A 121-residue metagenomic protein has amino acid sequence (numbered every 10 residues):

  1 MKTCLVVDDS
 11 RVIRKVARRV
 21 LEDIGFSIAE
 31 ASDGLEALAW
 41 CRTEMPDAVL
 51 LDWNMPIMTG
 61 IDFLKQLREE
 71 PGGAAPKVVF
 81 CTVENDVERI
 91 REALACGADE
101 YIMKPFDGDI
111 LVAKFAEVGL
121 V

Functional and structural regions predicted by a protein language model:
K15-D23: Charged docking surfaces used in two-component/phosphorelay signaling
E30-A48: Acidic, metal-coordinating helix/loop segments flanking the phosphotransfer/catalytic sites of two-component signaling
D33-E36, T59-K65: Acidic catalytic/metal-coordinating carboxylates
M55: Receiver (REC) domain active-site loop signature in two-component systems and cognate sites in sensor histidine kinases
D62, N85-E100, A113: Alpha4 helix (beta4-alpha4-beta5 surface) of REC/receiver domains from two-component response regulators
F106-F115: C-terminal output helix
